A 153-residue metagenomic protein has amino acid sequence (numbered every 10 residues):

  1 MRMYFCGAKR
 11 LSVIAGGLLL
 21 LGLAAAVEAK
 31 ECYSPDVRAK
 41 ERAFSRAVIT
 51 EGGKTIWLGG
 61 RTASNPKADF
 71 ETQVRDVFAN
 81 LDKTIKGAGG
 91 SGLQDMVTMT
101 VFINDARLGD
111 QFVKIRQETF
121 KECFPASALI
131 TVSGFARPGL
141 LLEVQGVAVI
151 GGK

Functional and structural regions predicted by a protein language model:
M1-A8: N-terminal secretory signal peptides that target proteins for export/translocation
R10-A79, K83-V97, I103-K153: N-terminal presequence-like segments and the immediate start of the first folded domain
